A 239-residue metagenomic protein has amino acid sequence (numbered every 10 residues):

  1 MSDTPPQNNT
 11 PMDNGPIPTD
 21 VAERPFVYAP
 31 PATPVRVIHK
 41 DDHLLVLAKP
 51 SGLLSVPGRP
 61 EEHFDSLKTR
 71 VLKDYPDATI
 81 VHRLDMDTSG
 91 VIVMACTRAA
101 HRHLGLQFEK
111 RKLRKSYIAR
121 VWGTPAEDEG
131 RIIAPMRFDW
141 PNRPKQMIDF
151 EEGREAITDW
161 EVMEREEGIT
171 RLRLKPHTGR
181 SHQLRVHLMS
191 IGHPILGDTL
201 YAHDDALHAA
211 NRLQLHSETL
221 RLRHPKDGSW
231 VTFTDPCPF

Functional and structural regions predicted by a protein language model:
S2-F239: RNA pseudouridine synthases
